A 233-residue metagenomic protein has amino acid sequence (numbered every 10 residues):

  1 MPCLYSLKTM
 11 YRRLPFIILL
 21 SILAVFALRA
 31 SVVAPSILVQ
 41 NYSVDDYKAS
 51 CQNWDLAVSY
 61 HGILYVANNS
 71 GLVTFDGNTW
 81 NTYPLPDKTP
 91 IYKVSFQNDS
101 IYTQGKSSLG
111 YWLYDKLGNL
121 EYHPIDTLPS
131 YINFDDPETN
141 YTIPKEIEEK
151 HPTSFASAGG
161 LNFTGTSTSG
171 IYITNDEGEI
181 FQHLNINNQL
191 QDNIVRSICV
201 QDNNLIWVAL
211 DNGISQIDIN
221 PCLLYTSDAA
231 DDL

Functional and structural regions predicted by a protein language model:
I17-V25: Bacterial N-terminal signal peptides
A30-I37: Blade/loop signatures of beta-propeller domains
L38-H61, T82-Q97, I125-G159, N185-D202 (+1 more regions): Short coil-to-beta transitions that initiate beta-strands within beta-rich domains
I63-V66, S100-Y102, N162-T164, L205-W207: Conserved beta-propeller blade signature
S70-L72, S107-G110, T168-I171, N212-S215: Loop/turn residues immediately N-terminal
D76-T79, Y114-L117, N175-E179, D218-P221: Short loop/turn segments that connect beta-strands within beta-propeller blades
Y225-L233: Single conserved hydrophobic/aromatic residue that forms the stacking wall/gate of nucleotide- or nucleobase-binding
